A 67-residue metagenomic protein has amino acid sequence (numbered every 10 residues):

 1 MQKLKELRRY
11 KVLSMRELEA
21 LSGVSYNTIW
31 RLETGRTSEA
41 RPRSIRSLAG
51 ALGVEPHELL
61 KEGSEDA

Functional and structural regions predicted by a protein language model:
M1-K11, H57: A short, Lys/Arg-rich alpha-helix, primarily the initiator
K5, R16, R46: Residues within the helices of the helix-turn-helix
R8, E19, A49: The alpha-helix within a helix-turn-helix
R9, G23, T34, S64: Residue-level detection of the helix-turn-helix DNA-binding "recognition helix"
V12-R31: Short alpha-helical DNA-recognition segment
R43-E58: DNA major-groove recognition helix of helix-turn-helix/homeodomain DNA-binding modules
E58-A67: Short amphipathic recognition helices of helix-turn-helix/homeodomain-type DNA-binding modules
